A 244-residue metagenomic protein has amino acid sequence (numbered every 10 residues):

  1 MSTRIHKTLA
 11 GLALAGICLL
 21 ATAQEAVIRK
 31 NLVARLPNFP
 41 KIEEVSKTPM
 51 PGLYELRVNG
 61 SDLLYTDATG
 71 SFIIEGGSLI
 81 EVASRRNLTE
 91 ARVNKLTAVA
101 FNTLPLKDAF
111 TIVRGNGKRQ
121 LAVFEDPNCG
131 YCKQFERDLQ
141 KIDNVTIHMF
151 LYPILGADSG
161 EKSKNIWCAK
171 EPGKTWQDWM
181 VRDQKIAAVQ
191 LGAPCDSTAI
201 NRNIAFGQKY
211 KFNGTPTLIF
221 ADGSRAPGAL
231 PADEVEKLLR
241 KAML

Functional and structural regions predicted by a protein language model:
S2-T8, I17-K164, D178-V181, V189-G214 (+1 more regions): Extracytoplasmic thiol/disulfide redox context detector
L14: Basic, ligand-binding patches in group-transfer machinery, especially extracytoplasmic/periplasmic segments
N59, A221-D222: Short strand-turn-strand beta-turns centered on an Asx-Gly dipeptide
I166-C168: Conserved NTP-binding/hydrolysis module of P-loop NTPases
K170-Q177: Conserved, helical-rich catalytic subdomain that frames metal- and/or nucleotide-binding sites in enzyme alpha/beta
